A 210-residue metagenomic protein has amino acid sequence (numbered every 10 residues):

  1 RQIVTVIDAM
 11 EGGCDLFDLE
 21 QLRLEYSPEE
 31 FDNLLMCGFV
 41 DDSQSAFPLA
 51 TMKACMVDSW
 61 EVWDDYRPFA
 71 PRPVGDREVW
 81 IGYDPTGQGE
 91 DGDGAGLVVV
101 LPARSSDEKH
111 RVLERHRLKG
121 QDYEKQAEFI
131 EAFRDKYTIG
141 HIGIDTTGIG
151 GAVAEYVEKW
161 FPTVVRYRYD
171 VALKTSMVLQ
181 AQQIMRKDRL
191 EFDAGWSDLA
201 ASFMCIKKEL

Functional and structural regions predicted by a protein language model:
R1-I7: Conserved RecA-like helicase ATPase core segment that couples NTP binding/hydrolysis to strand translocation
V4, G12-V171, T175-L179, Q183 (+1 more regions): RNase H-like, metal-dependent nuclease domains and their acidic two-metal-ion catalytic environment used
